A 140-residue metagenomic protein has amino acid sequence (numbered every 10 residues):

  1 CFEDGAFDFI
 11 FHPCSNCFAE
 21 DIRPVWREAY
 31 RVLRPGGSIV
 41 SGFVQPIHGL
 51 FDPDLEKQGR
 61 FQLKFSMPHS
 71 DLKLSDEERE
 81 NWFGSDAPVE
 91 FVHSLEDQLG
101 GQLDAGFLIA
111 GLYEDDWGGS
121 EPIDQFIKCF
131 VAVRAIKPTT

Functional and structural regions predicted by a protein language model:
C1-I10: A short acidic, Gly/Pro-enriched loop at the edge of an enzyme's catalytic core that lines a small-molecule cofactor
H12-S15: A short beta-strand submotif of the Rossmann-like class I SAM-dependent methyltransferase core that lines
R23-S38: A short glycine-rich, Lys/Arg-flanked "PGG" loop and its adjoining helix->strand segment in the class I
S38-E77: Conserved class I S-adenosyl-L-methionine
P88-L112: Short alpha-helix
A105-F107, E121-T140: Core SAM-dependent methyltransferase catalytic element
Y113-E121: Low-complexity, intrinsically disordered Gly/Pro/Thr-rich segments
